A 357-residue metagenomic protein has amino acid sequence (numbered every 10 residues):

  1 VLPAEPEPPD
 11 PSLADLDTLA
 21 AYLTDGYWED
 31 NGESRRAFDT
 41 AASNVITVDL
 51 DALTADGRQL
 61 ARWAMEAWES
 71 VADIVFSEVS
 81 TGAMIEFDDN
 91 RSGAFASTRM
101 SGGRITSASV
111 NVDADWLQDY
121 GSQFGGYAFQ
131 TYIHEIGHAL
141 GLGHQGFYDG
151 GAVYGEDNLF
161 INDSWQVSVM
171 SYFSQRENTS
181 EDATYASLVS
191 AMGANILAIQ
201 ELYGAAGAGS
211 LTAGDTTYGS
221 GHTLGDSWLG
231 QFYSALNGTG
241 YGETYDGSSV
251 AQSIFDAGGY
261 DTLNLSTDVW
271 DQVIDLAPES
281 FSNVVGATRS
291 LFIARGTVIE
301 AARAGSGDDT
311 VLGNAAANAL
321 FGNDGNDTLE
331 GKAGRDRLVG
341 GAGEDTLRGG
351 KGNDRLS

Functional and structural regions predicted by a protein language model:
V1-D56: Disordered inhibitory propeptide/activation segment of secreted metzincin zinc metalloprotease zymogens, centered on
L53-D56, A114-Y132: Short pre-active-site segment immediately N-terminal to the catalytic Zn-binding motif
T54-T81, I133, E201, F255-G258 (+1 more regions): Zn2+-dependent metallopeptidase catalytic core
E78-F95: Short, well-ordered secondary-structure micro-motifs within conserved domains or adaptor modules
R91-G93, M100-I105, G126-A191, I196 (+1 more regions): The catalytic-center signature of Zn2+-dependent metalloproteases
M100-F124, V169, V298: Active-site scaffold of zinc-dependent metalloenzymes
G155-D163, V167-S168, F173-S180, Q200-T239 (+3 more regions): GD-rich hexapeptide-repeat beta-solenoids
A301-R303, T310-L312, A319-D324, T328-A333 (+3 more regions): Short beta-strand elements of solenoid repeat domains
